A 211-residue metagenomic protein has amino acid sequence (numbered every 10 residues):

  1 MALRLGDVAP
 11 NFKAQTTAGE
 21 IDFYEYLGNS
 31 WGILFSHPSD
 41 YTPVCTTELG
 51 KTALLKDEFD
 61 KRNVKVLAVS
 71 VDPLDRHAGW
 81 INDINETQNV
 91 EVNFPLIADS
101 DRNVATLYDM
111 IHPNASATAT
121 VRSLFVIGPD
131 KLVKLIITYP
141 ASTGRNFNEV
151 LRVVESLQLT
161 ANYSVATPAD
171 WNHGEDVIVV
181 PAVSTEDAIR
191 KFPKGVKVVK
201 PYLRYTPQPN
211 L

Functional and structural regions predicted by a protein language model:
M1-L211: Chalcogenol-based redox active-site neighborhoods
